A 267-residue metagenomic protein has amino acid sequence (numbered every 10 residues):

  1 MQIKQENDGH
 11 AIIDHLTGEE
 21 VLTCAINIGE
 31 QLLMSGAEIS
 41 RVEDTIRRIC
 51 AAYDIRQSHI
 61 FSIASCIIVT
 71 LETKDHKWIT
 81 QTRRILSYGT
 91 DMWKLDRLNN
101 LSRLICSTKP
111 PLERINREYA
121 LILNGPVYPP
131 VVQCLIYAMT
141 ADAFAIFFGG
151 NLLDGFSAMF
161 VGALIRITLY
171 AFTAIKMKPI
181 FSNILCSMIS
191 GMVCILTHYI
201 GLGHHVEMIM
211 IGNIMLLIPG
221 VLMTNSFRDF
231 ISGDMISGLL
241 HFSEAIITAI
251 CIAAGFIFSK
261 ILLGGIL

Functional and structural regions predicted by a protein language model:
M1-T108: Soluble N-terminal domains of membrane-associated systems
R83-S87, F148-L153, H205-M208, F242 (+1 more regions): Interfacial loop-to-helix junctions that mark the boundaries of transmembrane helices in multi-pass membrane
Y88-I136: Hydrophobic alpha-helical segments and helix pairs
E113, D154, V221-N225: Short helix-terminus and kink motifs of transmembrane alpha helices, predominantly at the cytoplasmic interface
E118-I122, I165-K176, T224-I236: C-terminal ends of transmembrane helices
P126-L202: Core alpha-helical transmembrane segments of integral membrane proteins
H198-L267: Generic detector of multi-pass transmembrane helix bundles and their immediately adjacent loops in polytopic membrane
